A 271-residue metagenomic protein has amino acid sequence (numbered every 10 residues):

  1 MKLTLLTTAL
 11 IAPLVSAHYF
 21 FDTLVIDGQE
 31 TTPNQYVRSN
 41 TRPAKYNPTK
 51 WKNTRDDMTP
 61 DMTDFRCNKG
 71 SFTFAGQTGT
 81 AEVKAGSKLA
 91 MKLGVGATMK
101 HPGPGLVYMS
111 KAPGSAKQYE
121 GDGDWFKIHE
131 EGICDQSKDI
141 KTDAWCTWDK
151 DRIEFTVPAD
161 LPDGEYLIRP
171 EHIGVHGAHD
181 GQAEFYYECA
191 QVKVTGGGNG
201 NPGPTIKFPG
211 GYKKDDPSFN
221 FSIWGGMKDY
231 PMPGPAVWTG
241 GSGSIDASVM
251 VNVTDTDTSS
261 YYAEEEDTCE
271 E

Functional and structural regions predicted by a protein language model:
K2-G105, A112-R152, G177-E271: Peripheral, solvent-exposed domain-edge segments that often transition into intrinsically disordered/low-complexity
S87, G164-E165: Surface-exposed loop/turn positions
V157, P162-G164: A glycine-anchored, Pro-Gly-centered beta-turn/N-cap motif
Y166-P170: A short tyrosine-centered beta-strand micro-motif
E171-V175: Beta-strand-rich extracellular modules
